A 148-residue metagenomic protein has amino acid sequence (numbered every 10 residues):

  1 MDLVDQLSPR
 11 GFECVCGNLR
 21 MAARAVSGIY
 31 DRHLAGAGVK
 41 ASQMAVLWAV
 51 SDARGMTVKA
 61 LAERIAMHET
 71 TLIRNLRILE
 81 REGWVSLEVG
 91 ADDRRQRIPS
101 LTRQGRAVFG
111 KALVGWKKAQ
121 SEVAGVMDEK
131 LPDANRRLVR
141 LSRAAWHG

Functional and structural regions predicted by a protein language model:
M1-P9, V114, E129-G148: C-terminal regulatory/oligomerization modules of transcriptional regulators
L7, G11-V15, S86, Q104: Short amphipathic alpha-helical segments at helix-loop
R10-E13, G17-R20, R24-T71, E82: N-terminal helix-turn-helix DNA-binding core of bacterial DNA-binding proteins
M21, A25-G36, K111, G115-E122 (+3 more regions): Solvent-exposed, charged/polar functional surfaces in cytosolic regulatory/catalytic domains
A23, S51, T102, N135-S142: Generic structural concept
G55, R77-R136: Charged, amphipathic alpha-helical coiled-coil/dimerization segments
V58, E88, R143-W146: Alpha-helical transmembrane segments and membrane-interface helix-loop junctions in multi-pass membrane proteins
R74: DNA-binding alpha-helical recognition surfaces that contact promoter or target DNA
